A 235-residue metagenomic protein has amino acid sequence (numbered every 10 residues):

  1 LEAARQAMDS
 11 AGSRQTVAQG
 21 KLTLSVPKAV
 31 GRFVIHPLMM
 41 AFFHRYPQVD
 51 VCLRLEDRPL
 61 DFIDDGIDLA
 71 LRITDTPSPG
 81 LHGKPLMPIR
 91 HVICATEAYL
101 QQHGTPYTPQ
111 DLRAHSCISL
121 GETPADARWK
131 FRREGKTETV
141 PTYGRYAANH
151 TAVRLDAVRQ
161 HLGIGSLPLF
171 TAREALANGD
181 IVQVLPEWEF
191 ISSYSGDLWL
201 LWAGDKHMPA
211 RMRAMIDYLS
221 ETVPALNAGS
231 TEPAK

Functional and structural regions predicted by a protein language model:
L1-S13: Alpha-helical "hinge/linker" immediately C-terminal to small N-terminal DNA-binding modules
Q19-H82, E232-K235: Central regulatory/effector-binding core of bacterial HTH transcription factors
Q48, R173-E174, N178, E187-K235: C-terminal effector-binding regulatory domain of bacterial HTH transcription factors
Q48-C52, K136-R145: A local structural motif
D57, I73-D75, A95-E97, L167-F170 (+1 more regions): Beta->alpha turn/N-cap motifs
G80-I118: Flexible hinge/capping segments at coil-to-helix
S116-G135: Secondary-structure junction motif
T139-I191, W202, G229: Hydrophobic hinge/microswitch elements
